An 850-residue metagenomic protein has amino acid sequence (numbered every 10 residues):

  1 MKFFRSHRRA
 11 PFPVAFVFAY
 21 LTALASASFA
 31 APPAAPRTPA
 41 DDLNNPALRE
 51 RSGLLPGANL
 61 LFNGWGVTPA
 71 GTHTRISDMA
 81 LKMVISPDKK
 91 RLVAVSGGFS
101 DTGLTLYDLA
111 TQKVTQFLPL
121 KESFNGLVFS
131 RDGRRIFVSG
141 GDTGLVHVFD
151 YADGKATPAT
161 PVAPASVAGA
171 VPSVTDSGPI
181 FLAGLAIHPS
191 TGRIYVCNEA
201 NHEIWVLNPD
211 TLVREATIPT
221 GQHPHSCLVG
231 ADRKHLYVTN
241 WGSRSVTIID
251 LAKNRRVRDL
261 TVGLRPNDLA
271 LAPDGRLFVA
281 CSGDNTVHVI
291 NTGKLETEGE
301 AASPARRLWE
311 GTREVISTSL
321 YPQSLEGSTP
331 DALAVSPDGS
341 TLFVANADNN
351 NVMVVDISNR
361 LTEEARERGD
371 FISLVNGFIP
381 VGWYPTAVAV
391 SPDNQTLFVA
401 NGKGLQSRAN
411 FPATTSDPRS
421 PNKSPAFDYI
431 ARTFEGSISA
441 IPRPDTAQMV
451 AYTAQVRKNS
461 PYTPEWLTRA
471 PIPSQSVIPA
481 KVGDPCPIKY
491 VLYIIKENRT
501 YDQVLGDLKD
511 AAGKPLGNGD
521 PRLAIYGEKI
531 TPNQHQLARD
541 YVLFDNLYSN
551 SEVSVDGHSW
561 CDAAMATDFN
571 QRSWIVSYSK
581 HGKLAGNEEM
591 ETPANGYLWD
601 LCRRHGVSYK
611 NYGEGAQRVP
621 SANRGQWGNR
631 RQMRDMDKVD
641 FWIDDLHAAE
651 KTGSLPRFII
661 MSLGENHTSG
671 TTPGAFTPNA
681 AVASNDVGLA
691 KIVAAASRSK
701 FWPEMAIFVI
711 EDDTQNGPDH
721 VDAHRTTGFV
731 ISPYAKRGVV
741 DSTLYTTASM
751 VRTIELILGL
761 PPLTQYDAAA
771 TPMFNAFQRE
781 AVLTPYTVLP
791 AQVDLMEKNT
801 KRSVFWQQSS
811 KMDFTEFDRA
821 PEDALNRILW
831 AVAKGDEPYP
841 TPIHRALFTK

Functional and structural regions predicted by a protein language model:
M1-A10: N-terminal secretory signal peptides that target proteins for export/translocation
F4, A426-I430, N716-P718: Short proline/glycine-enriched turn/loop segments at secondary-structure junctions
A10-P11, K294: Intrinsic, low-complexity polybasic segments
P13-A27: Bacterial N-terminal signal peptides
A31-S476: Predominantly soluble domains enriched in secretory-pathway, periplasmic, or organellar proteins
A451-K850: N-terminal pro-sequences and low-complexity stem/linker regions of secreted or lumenal proteins
